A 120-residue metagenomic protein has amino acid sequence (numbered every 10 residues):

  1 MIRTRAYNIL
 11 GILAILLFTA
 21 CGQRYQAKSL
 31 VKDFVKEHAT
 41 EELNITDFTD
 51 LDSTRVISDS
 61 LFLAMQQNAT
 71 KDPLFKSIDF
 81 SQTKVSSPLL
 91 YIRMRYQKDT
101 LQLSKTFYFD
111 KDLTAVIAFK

Functional and structural regions predicted by a protein language model:
M1-C21: Sec-dependent bacterial lipoprotein signal peptides
C21-K120: Cystatin/cathelin-like cysteine-protease inhibitor module
